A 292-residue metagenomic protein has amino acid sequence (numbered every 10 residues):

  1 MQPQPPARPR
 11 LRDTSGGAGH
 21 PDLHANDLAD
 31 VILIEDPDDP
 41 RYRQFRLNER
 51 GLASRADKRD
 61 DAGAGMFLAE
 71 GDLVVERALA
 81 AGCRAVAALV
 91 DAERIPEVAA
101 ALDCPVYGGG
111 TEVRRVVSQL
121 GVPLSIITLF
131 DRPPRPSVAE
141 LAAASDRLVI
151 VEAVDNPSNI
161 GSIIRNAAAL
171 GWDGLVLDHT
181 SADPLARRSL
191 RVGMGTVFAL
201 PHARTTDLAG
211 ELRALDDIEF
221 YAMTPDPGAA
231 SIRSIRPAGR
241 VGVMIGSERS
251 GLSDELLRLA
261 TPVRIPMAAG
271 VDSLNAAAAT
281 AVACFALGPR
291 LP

Functional and structural regions predicted by a protein language model:
M1-R94, S181-D183: Boundary-proximal intrinsically disordered activation/regulatory segments immediately upstream of a helical core
P3, P9, T14, I32 (+2 more regions): RNA substrate-binding interface of SAM-dependent RNA methyltransferases
G71, D155-I163, S273-A279: Amphipathic alpha-helical repeat scaffolds
D72, D91-P96, P225-P227, E248-S250: Short, polar loop motifs at secondary-structure junctions
E97, L102-I127: Glycine/small-residue-rich loop that forms an oxyanion/phosphate-binding "nest" at active or ligand-binding sites
A101-E112, I218, A238-V241, T261-V263: Active-site regions of enzymes building and remodeling cell-envelope glycoconjugates
T128, N166-L170, S181-F198, D254-P292: Structured adenosyl-cofactor binding patch, chiefly the S-adenosyl-L-methionine
Y221-D272: Active-site/ligand-binding-proximal alpha/beta "capping" segment
